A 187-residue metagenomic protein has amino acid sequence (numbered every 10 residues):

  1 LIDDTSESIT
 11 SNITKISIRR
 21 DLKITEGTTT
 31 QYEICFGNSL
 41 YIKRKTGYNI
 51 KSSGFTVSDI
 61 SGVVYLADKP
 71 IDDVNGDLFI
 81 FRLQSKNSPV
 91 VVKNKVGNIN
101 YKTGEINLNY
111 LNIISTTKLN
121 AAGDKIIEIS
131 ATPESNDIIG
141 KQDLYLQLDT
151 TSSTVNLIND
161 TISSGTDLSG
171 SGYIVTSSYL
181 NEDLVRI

Functional and structural regions predicted by a protein language model:
L1-Q31, N181-R186: Acidic, low-complexity glycine/serine/threonine-rich segments
D3-T10, T14, F79, L83 (+3 more regions): Hydrophobic alpha-helix feature that most strongly marks membrane-spanning transmembrane helices and their immediate
R20-L22, N38-L40, A131-S135: Beta-strand elements of well-folded, non-transmembrane domains
T25, Y41-R44, S135-G140: Short, surface-exposed beta-strand/loop "edge" segments at domain boundaries and coil↔beta transitions
T30-Y32, Y41, T46-S53: Compositionally biased, low-complexity/repeat regions
Y41-K45, I60, A67, G123 (+1 more regions): Long, compositionally biased intrinsically disordered regions
G47-V90: Structural flexibility/helix-modulation signal
V74-N75, K86-I187: Surface-exposed interaction regions enriched in Ser/Thr/Asp/Glu that occur as long low-complexity tracts or repetitive
